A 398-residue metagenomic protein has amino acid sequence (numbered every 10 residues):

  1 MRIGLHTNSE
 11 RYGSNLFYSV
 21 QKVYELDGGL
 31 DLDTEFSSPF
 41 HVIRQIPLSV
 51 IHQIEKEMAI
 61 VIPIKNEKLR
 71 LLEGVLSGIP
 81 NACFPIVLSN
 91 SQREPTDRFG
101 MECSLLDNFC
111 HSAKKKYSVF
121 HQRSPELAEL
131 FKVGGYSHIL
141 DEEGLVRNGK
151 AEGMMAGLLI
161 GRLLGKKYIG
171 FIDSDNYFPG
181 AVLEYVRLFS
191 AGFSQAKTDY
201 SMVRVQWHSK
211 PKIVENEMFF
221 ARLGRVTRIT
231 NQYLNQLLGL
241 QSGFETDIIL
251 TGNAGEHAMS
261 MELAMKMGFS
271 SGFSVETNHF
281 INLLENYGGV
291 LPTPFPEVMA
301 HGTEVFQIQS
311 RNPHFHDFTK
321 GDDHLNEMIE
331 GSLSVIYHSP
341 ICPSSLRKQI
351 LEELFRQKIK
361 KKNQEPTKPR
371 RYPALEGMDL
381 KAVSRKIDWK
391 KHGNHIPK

Functional and structural regions predicted by a protein language model:
M1-G78: N-proximal low-complexity "stem/linker" segments adjacent to membrane-targeting elements
M1-L32, F273-K398: C-terminal catalytic/acceptor-binding lobe
E55-A59, G78-L88, K114-Y117: Short loop->beta transition adjacent to catalytic acidic/histidine clusters or analogous donor-positioning motifs
P63-R70, Q92-P95, D175-V182, S209-K212 (+1 more regions): Short acidic, S/G/P-rich loop/turn micro-motifs used as interaction or catalytic elements
T96-K166: Active-site-proximal specificity loops/subdomain of glycosyltransferases
A151, G252, M261, F273-I281: Conserved glycosyltransferase catalytic-site signature
K166-Y177: Short beta-strand-to-loop acidic/aromatic patch adjacent to the donor-nucleotide binding site
P179-M261, M265: Conserved catalytic core of nucleotide-sugar-dependent glycosyltransferases
